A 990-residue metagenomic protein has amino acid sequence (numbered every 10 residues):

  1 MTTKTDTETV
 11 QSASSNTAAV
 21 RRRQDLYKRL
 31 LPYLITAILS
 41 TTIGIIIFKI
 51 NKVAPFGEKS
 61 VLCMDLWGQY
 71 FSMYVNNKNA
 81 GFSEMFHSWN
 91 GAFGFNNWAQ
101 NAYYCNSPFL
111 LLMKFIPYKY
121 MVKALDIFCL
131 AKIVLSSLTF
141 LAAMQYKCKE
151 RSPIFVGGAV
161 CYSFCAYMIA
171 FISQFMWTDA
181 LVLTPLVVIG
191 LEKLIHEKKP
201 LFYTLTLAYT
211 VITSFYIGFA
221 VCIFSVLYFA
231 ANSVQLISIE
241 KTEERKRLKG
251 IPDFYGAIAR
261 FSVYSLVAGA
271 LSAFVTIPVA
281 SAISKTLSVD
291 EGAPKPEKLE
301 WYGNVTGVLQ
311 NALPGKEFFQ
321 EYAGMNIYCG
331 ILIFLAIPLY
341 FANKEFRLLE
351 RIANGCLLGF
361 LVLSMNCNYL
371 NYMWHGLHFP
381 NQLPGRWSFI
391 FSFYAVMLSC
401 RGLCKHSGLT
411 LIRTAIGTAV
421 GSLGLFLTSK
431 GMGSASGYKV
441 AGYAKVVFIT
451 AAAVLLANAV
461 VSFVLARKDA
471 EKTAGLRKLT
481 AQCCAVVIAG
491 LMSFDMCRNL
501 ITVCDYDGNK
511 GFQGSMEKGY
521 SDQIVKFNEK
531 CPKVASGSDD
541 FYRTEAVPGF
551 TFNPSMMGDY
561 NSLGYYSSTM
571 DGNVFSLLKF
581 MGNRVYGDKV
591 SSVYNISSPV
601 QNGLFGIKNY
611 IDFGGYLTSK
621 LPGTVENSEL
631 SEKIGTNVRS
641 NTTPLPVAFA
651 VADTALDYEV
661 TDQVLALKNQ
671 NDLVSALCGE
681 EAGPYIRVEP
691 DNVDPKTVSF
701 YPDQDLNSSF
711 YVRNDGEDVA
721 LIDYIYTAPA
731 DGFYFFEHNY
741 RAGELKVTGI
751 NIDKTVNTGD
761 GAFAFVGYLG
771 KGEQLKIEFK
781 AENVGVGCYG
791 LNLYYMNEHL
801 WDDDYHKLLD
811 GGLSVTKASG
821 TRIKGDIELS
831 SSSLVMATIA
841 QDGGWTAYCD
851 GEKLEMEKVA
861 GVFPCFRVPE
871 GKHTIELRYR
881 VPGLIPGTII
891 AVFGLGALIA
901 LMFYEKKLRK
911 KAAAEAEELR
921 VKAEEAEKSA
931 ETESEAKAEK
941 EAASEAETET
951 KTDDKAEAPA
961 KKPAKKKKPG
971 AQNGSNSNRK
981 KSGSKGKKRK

Functional and structural regions predicted by a protein language model:
M1-N51, G256-R260, A459-R467, K478-I488 (+6 more regions): Start-transfer (signal-anchor) and selected internal transmembrane alpha helices of multi-pass inner/ER membrane
S12, N16-W98, D507-G511, S515-F552 (+1 more regions): Hydrophobic alpha-helical membrane-insertion signals
V20-R21, M73, P684-R920, K990: Active-site-proximal, structured, solvent-exposed surfaces of multi-pass membrane proteins that position macromolecular
S40, I133-K147, S152-I237, A257-S281 (+2 more regions): Membrane-embedded helix bundles of polyisoprenyl
T41-F140, V160-L181, A220, I283-L287 (+5 more regions): Membrane-interface coil-to-helix junctions
M64-N77, P108, A257-A342, L348-L349 (+6 more regions): Periplasmic/ER-lumenal interhelical loops and adjacent helix-loop junctions in multi-pass membrane proteins
K198, I217, I352-Y372, H378-Y520 (+2 more regions): Contiguous transmembrane helix-bundle modules in multi-pass membrane proteins
I488-K518, K530-L604, L645-P646, V651-D672 (+4 more regions): Extracytoplasmic/lumenal acceptor-recognition loop(s) of multi-pass membrane glycoenzymes
